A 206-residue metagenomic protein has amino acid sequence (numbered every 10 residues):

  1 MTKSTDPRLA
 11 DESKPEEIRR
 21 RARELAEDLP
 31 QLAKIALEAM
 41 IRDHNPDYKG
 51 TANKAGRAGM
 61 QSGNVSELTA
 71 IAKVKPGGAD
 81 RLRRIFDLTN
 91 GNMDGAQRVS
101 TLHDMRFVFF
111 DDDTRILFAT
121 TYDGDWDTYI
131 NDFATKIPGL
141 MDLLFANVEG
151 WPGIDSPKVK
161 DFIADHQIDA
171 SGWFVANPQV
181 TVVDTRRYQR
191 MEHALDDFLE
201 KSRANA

Functional and structural regions predicted by a protein language model:
T2-R115, G124, T128, P157-A206: Short S/T/G/P-rich N-terminal loop/turn motif that feeds into the first structured element of a domain
R106-E149: Active-site/pore-lining binding-face segments in mid-to-C-terminal subdomains
N147-D161: Short proline/glycine- and acidic-rich turn/helix-capping motifs at secondary-structure junctions
